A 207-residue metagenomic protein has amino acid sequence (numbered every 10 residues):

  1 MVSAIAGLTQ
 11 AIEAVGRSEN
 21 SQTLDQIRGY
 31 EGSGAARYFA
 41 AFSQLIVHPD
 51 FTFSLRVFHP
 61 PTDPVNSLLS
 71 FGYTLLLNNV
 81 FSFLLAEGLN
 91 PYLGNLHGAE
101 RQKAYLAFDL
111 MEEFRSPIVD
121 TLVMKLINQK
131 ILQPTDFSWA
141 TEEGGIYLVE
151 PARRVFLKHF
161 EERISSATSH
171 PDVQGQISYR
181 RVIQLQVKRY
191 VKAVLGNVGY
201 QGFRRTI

Functional and structural regions predicted by a protein language model:
M1-I207: Active-site helix-to-loop segments that bind/position phosphate- or nucleotide-bearing substrates and donors across
